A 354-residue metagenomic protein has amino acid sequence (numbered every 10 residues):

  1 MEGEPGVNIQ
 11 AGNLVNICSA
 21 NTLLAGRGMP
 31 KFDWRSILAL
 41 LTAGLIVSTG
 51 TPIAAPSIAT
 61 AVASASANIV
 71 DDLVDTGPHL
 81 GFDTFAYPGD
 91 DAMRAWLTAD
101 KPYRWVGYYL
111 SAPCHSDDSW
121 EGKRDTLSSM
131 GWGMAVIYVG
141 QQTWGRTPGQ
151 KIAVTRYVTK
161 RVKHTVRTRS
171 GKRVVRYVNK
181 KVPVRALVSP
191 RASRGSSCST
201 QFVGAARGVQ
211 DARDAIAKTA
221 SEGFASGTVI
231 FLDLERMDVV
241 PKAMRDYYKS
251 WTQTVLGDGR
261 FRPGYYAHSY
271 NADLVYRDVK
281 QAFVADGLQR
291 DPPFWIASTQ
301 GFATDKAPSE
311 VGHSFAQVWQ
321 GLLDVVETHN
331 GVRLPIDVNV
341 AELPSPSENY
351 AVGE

Functional and structural regions predicted by a protein language model:
Q10, V15-A61: Secretory targeting and sorting signals
S57-L73: Low-complexity, acidic Ser/Thr/Pro-rich repeat tracts that form intrinsically disordered stalk/linker regions of very
N68-P88, M93, A99, V279-E354: Functionally critical loop-and-helix segments that line ligand-binding/catalytic clefts of soluble enzyme domains
I69-Y247: Substrate-binding cleft of extracellular glycoside hydrolase catalytic domains
K101, S129-G133, T252-P263: Structural alpha-beta junctions
G145-Q150, V154, N271-F283: Glycine-rich, charge-decorated loop segments at or immediately adjacent to ligand/cofactor-binding or catalytic sites
D258-V275: Aromatic-lined carbohydrate-recognition surfaces of secreted/lumenal glycan-active proteins
